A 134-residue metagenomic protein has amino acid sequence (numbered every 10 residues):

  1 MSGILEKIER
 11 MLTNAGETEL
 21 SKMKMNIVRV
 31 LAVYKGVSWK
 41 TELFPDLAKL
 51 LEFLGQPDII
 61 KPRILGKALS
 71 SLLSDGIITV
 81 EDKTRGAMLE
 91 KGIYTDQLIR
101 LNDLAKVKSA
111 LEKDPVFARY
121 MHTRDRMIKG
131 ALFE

Functional and structural regions predicted by a protein language model:
S2-R29, P62-G66, S71, D75-E134: Phospho-regulated, low-complexity intrinsically disordered regions of nuclear gene-regulatory and chromatin-associated
L31-K35: Short helix-to-turn junction characteristic of helix-turn-helix DNA-binding domains, especially the helix
V37-A48: Short acidic, hydrophobic short linear motifs in intrinsically disordered regions
S38, L54-D58, A118: Secondary-structure transition/capping residues
A48-G66: Short, positively charged loop/turn segments that connect secondary-structure elements
